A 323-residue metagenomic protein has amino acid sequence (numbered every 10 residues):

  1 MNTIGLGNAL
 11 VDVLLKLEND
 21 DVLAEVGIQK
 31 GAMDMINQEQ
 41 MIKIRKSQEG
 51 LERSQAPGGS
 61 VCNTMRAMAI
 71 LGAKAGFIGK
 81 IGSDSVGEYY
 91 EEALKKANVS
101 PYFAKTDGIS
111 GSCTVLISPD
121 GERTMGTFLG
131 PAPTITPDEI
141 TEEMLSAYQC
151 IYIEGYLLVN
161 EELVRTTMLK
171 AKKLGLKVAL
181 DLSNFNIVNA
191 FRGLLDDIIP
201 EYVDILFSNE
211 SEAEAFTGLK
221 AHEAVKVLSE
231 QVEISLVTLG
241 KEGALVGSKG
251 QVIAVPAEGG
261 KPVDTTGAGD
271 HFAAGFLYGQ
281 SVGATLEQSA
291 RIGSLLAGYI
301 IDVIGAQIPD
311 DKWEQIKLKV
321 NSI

Functional and structural regions predicted by a protein language model:
N2-L17, L23-K30, D34-M35, E49 (+1 more regions): Conserved phosphate-binding/catalytic region of the ribokinase-like
Q40-S112, K317-I323: Substrate-binding N-lobe of the ribokinase-like
A69, K95, K172-K173, S229: Anion (oxyanion) recognition and catalysis
F103-K105, V115-L158: Conserved phosphate-binding/catalytic loop of the ribokinase/pfkB sugar-kinase fold
S112-L116, G243-V246: Short beta-strand scaffold segments in enzyme catalytic cores
N160-M168: Active-site-adjacent beta->alpha loops and helix N-cap segments on the catalytic face of soluble alpha/beta enzymes
L174-K177, L182-A254: Conserved phosphate/ATP/ADP-binding segment of small-molecule kinases
